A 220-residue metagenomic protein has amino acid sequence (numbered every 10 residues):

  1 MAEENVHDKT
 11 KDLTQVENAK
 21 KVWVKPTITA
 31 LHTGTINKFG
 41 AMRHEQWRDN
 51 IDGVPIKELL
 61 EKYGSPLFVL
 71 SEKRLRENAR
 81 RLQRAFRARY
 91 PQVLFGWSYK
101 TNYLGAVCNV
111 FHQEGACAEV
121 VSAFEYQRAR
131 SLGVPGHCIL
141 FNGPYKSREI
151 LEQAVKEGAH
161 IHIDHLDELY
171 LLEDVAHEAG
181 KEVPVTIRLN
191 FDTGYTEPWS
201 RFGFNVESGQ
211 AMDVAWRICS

Functional and structural regions predicted by a protein language model:
A2-H177, K181-V183: A charged N-terminal "starter" segment
H165-S220: Conserved anion-binding
